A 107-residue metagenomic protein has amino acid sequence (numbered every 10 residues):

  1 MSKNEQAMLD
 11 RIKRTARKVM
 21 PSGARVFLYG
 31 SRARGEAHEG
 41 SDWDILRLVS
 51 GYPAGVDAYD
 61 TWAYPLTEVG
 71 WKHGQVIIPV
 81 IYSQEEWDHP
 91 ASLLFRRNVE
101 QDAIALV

Functional and structural regions predicted by a protein language model:
M1-F27, A33-E39, S50-V107: Catalytic core of pol beta-like nucleotidyltransferases
W43-L48: Short beta-strand->loop micro-motif that forms the acidic, two-metal-ion catalytic signature in nucleotide-processing
